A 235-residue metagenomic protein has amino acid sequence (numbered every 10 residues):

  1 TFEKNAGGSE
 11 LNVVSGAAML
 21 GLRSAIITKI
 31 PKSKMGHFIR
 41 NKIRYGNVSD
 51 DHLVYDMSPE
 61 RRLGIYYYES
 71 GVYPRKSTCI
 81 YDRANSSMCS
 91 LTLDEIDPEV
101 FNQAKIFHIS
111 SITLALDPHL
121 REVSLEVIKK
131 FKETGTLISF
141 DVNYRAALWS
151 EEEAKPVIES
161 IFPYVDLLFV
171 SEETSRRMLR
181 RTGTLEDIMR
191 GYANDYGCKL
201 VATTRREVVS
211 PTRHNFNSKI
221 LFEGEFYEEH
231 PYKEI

Functional and structural regions predicted by a protein language model:
F2-S15: Short catalytic helix/loop segments, enriched in acidic residues and glycine and frequently bearing histidine
E3-A6, P231-I235: Short glycine/threonine-rich catalytic loop with a Thr-x-Gly-x-Asp
N12-R23, Y45: Alpha-helix C-terminal capping segments
R23-S111: Conserved N-terminal subdomain of the carbohydrate kinase-like
A84, I112, N143-A147, E173 (+1 more regions): Active-site beta-loop-alpha junctions enriched in small/polar residues
T113-E122, S150, M178-R181: Glycine/threonine-rich flexible loop motifs
T134, L148-G224: Conserved phosphate/ATP/ADP-binding segment of small-molecule kinases
T134-V142: Short beta-strand/loop segments at the ligand-binding rim of alpha/beta enzyme cores
